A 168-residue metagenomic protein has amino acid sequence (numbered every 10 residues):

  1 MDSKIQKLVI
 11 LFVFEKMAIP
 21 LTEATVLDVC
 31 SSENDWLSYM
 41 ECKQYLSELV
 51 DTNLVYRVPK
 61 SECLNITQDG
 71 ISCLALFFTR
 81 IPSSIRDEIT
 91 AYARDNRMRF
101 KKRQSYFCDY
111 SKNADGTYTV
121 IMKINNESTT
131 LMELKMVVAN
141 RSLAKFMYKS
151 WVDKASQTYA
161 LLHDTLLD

Functional and structural regions predicted by a protein language model:
M1-P20: Short alpha-helical segments that sit at the start of domains
L8-F12, D28, S32, S47: Contiguous, well-ordered alpha-helical segments that form the cores/surfaces of helical PPI scaffolds
P20-C30: Short acidic, hydrophobic short linear motifs in intrinsically disordered regions
W36-D51: Short amphipathic alpha-helical interaction segments
V50-K60: A short, conserved structural fragment
P59-F77: Accessory beta->alpha helical hairpin/"wing" motif in late/C-terminal subdomains of nucleic-acid enzymes
I71-T90: Glycine-rich, Lys/Arg-enriched anion-binding loops that position phosphate/diphosphate groups for phosphoryl
E88-T165: Exposed, interaction-prone assembly regions rather than primary DNA-binding/catalytic cores
